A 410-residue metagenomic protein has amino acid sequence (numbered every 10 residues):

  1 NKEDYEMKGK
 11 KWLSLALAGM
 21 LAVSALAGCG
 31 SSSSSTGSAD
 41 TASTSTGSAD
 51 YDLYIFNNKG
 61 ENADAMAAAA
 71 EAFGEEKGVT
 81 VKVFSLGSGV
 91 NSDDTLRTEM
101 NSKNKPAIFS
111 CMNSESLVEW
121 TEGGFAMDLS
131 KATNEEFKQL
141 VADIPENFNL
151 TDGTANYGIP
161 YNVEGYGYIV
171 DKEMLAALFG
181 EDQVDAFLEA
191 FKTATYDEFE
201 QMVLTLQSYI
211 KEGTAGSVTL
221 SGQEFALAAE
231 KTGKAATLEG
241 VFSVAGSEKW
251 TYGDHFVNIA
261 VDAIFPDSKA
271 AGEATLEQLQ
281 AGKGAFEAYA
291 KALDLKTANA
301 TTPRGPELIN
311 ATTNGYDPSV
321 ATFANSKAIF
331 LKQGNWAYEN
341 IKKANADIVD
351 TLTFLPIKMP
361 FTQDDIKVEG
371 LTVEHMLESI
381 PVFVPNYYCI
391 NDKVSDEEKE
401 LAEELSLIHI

Functional and structural regions predicted by a protein language model:
N1-L53, E75-E76: Short, low-complexity disordered leader/linker segments with a strong preference for bacterial N-terminal type II
S48-G60, V79-S85, I108, Y157 (+1 more regions): Short, well-ordered beta-strand elements
G60-T80, I169, E173, I259: Short, polar/charged alpha-helical segment
A72-N147, A155-G158, E173-D185, T322 (+2 more regions): Extracytoplasmic "Venus flytrap"/periplasmic binding protein-like
S102, N345-I408: Extracytoplasmic/periplasmic substrate-recognition and gating elements
M112-I169, Q223-T237, T353-L355, Q363-V373: Hinge/lid segment of periplasmic solute-binding proteins
V118-F125, P145-L188, E200, V244-E273 (+1 more regions): Periplasmic solute-binding protein
V203-L204, D267-T313: Glycine-centered hinge/linker elements that transmit conformational signals in sensory and ligand-binding systems
